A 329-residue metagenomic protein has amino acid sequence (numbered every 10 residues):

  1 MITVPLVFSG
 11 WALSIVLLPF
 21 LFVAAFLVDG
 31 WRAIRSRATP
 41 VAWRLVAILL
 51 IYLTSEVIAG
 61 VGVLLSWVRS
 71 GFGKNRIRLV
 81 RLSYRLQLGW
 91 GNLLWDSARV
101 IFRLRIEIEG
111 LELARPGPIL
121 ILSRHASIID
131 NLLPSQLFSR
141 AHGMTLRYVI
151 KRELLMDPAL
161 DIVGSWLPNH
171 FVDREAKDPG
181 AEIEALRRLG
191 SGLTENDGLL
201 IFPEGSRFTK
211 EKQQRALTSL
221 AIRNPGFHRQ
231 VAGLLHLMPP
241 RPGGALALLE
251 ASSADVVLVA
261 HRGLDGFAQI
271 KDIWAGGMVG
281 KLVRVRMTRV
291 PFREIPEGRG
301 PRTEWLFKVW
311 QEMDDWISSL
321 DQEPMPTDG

Functional and structural regions predicted by a protein language model:
M1-L104, I162-W166: A transmembrane-helix-recognition feature enriched in membrane-embedded lipid enzymes and envelope glyco-/phospholipid
V63-L93, V100, R115, I119-D178: Catalytic core of membrane glycerolipid acyltransferases/transacylases, capturing the structured, soluble-facing
I101-E107, E182-I183: Short gly/ser/thr-rich secondary-structure transition/capping motifs
I106-R115: Short beta-strand-to-loop junctions in surface cap/lid or active-site-entrance loops
R140, R152-L167, T194-L200, G205-G298: A cross-family acyltransferase "interaction/gating" segment
P179-S191: A Trp-anchored, charged/polar loop motif used as the substrate-binding/catalytic surface of acyl/ester-handling
G280-P324: A recognition module on extended beta-rich or small alphabeta surfaces enriched in W/G with H and D/E
